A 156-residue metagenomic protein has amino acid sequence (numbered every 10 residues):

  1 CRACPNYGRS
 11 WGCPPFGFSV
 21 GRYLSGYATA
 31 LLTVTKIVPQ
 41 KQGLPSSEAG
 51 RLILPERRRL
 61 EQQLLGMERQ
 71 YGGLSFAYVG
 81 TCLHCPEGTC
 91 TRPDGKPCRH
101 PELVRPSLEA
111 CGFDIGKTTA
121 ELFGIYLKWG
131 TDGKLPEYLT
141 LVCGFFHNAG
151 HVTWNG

Functional and structural regions predicted by a protein language model:
C1-G156: Catalytic cores of enzyme domains
